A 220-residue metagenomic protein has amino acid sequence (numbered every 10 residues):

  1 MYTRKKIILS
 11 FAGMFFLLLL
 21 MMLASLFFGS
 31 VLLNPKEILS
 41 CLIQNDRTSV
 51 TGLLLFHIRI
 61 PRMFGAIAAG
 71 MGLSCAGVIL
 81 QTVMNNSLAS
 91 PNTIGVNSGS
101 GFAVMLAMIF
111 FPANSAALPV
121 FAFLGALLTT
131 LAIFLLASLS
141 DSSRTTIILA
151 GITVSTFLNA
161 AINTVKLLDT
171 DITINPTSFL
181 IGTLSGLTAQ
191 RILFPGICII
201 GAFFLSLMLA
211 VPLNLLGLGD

Functional and structural regions predicted by a protein language model:
M1-D220: Alpha-helical transmembrane segments in inner-membrane proteins
